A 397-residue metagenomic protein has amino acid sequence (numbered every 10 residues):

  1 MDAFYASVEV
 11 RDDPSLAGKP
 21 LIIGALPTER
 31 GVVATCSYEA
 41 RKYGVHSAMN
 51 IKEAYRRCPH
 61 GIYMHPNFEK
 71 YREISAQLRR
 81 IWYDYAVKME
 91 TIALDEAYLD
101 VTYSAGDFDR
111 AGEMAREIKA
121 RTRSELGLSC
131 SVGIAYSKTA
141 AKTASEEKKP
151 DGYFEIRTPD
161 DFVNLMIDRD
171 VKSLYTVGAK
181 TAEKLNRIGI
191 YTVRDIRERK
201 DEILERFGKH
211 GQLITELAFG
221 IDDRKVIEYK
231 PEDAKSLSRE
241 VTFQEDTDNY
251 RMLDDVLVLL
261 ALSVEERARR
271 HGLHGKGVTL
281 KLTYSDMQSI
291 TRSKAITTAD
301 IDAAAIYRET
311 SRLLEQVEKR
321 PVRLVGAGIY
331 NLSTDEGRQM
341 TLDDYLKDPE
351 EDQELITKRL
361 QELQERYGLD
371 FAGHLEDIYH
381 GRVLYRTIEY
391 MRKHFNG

Functional and structural regions predicted by a protein language model:
M1-E216, V226-E228, E266, E350-G397: Gly/Gly-Pro- and Ser/Thr-rich, intrinsically disordered tail segments characteristic of DNA damage-repair and tolerance
F4, P27-R30, S285-S289, L332-D335: Short, charged/polar surface micro-motifs in flexible loops or helix N-caps
A97-Y103, T291-K294, D343-L346: Short, hydrophobic beta-strand segments
L99-V101, V132, L280, K294 (+1 more regions): Preference for bulky hydrophobic residues occupying beta-strand positions in well-ordered beta-sheet regions
T102-S104, T283, T297, Y330: Solvent-exposed residues in well-ordered beta-strands and their adjoining turns, especially edge/terminal strands
A135-T139, A218-I221, H274-S285, L324-S333 (+1 more regions): A glycine-rich phosphate-binding loop feature that marks nucleotide/adenosyl-phosphate handling sites
T181-V322, G337: DNA-contacting surface of Y-family translesion DNA polymerases
D300-E362: C-terminal hydrophobic structural anchor segments that stabilize assembly/packing rather than catalytic chemistry
